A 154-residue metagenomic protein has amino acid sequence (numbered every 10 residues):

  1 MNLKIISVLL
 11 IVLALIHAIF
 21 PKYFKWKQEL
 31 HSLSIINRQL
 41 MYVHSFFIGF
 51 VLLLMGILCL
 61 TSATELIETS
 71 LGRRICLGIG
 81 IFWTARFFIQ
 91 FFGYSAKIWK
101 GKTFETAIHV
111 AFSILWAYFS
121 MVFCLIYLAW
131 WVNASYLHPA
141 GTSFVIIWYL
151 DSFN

Functional and structural regions predicted by a protein language model:
N2, W26-Y42: Membrane-helix boundary elements
V8, V12-A14, A18-P21, I36-T64 (+1 more regions): Core segments of alpha-helical transmembrane spans in multipass integral membrane proteins
L30-I35, L66-T69, I98-F104: Membrane-interface helix-boundary motifs at transmembrane edges
I57-R73, S95-I98: Juxtamembrane helix-break-helix junctions at the cytosolic face of small multi-pass alpha-helical membrane proteins
I67-A85, A140-W148: Hydrophobic alpha-helical transmembrane segments and immediately flanking/interface helices in integral membrane
I89-I108: Membrane-helix boundary connector in multi-pass membrane proteins
H109-I126: Final/C-terminal transmembrane alpha-helix of multipass membrane proteins
F123-I146: Juxtamembrane boundary at the C-terminal end of a transmembrane helix
